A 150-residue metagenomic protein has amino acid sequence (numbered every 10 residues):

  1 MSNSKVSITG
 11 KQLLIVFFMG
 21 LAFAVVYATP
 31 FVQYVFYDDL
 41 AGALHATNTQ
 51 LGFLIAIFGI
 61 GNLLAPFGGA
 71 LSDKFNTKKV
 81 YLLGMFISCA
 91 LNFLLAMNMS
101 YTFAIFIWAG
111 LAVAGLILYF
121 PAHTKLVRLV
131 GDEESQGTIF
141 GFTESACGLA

Functional and structural regions predicted by a protein language model:
L14-L40, L44-N48, G68: Extracytoplasmic
H45, N76, M97-T102: Helix-breaking motifs and short loop linkers at transmembrane-helix boundaries and internal kinks in secondary membrane
I55-A70: Central cavity-lining transmembrane alpha-helices of secondary-active solute carriers, predominantly the Major
K78-Y81: Primarily marks hydrophobic transmembrane alpha-helices of the MFS/SLC 12-helix fold
F86-S100: C-terminal ends and interior cores of transmembrane alpha-helices in multi-pass membrane transporters/permeases
T102-L118: Hydrophobic core of transmembrane alpha-helices in multi-pass small-molecule transporters, especially MFS/SLC-type
I117-D132: Intracellular juxtamembrane helix-capping segments at the cytosolic ends of symmetry-related transmembrane helices
G137-A150: Glycine-rich segments within core transmembrane alpha-helices of 12-TM secondary carriers
